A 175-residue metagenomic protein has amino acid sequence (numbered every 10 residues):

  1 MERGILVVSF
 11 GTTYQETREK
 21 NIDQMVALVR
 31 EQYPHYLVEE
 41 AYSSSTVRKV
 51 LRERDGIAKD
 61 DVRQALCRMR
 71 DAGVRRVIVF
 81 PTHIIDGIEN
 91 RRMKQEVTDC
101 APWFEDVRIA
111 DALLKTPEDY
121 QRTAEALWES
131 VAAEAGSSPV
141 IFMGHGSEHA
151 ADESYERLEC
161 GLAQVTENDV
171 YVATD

Functional and structural regions predicted by a protein language model:
M1-D175: Active-site-proximal alpha-helix that buttresses catalytic centers in soluble enzyme cores
